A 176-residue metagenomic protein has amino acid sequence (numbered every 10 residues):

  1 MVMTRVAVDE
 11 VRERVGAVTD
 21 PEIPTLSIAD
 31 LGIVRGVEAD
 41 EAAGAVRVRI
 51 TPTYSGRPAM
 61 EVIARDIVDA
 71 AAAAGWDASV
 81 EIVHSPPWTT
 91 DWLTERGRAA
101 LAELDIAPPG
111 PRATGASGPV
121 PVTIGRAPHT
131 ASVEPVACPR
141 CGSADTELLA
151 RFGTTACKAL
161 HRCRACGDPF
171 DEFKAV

Functional and structural regions predicted by a protein language model:
M1-V176: Domain-level signature for proteins that mediate thiol-based redox and metal-cofactor handling
